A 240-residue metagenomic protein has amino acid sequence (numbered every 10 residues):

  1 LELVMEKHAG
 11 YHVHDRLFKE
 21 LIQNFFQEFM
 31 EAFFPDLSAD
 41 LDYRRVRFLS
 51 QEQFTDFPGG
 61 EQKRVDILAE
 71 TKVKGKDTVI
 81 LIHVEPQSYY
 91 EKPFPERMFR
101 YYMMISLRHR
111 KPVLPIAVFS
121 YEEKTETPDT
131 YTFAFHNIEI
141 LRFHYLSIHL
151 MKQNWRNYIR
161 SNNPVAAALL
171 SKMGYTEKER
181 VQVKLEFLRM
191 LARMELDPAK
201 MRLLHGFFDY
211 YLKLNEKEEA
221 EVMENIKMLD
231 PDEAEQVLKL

Functional and structural regions predicted by a protein language model:
L1-A167, E179, V183, K239-L240: Accessory alpha/beta interaction modules
V4, E20, R44, K172-M173 (+2 more regions): Low-complexity, intrinsically disordered/propeptide-like segments
M5, M30, M98, M103-M104 (+7 more regions): Detector for methionine-enriched segments
K74, T78-Q87, E179-L240: Short, charged alpha-helical interaction segments and adjacent helix-coil junctions
A167-L170, F208: Short alpha-helical scaffolding segments that buttress acidic/His motifs in well-ordered protein cores
G174-K178: Aromatic/histidine-rich interaction motifs
